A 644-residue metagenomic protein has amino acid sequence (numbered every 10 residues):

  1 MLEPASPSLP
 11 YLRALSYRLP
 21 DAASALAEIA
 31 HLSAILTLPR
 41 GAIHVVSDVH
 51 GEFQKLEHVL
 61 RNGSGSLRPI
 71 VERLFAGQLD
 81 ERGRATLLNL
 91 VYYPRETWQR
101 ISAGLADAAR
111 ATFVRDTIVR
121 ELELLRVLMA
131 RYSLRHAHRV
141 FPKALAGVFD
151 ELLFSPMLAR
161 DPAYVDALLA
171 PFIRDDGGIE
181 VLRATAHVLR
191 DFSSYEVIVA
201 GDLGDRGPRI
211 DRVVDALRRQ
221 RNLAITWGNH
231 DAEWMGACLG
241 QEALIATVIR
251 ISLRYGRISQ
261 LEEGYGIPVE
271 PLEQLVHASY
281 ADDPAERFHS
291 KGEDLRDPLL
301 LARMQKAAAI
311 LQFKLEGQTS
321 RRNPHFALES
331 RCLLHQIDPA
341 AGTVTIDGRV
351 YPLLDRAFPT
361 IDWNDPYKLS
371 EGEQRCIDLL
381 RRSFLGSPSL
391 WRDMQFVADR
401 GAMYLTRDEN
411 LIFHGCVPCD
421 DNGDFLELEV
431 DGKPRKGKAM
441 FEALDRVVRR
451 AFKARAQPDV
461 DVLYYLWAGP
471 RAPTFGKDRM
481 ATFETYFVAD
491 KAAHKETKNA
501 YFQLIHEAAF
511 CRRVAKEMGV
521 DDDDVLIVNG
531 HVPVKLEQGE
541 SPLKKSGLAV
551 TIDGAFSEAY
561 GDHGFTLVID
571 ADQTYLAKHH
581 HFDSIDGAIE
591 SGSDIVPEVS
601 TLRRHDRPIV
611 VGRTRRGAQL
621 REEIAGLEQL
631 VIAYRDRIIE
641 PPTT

Functional and structural regions predicted by a protein language model:
M1-T644: Feature recognizes metal-dependent phosphohydrolase scaffolds
